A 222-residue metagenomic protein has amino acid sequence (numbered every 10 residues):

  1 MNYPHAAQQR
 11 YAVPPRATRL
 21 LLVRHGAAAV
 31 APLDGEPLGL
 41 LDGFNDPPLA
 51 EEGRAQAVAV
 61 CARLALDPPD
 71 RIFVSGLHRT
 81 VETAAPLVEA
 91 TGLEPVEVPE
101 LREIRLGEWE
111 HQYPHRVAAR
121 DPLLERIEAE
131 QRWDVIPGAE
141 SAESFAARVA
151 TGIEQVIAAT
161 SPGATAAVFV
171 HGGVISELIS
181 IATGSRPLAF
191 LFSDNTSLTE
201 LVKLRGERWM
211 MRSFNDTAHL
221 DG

Functional and structural regions predicted by a protein language model:
N2-E97: Active-site-proximal alpha-helix that buttresses catalytic centers in soluble enzyme cores
L20, A164-V170: Generic beta-sheet signal
P47-P48, E89-T151, M210-F214: Phosphate-handling substructures
V74-S75, A147, F169-V170: Short beta-strand scaffold positions
G172-S176, M210: GST superfamily/GST-like fold recognition
R186-M210: Domain-level recognition of soluble alpha/beta enzyme cores, biased toward histidine phosphatases/phosphomutases
R212-G222: Acidic, His/Gly-rich catalytic cores of divalent-metal-dependent hydrolytic chemistry
